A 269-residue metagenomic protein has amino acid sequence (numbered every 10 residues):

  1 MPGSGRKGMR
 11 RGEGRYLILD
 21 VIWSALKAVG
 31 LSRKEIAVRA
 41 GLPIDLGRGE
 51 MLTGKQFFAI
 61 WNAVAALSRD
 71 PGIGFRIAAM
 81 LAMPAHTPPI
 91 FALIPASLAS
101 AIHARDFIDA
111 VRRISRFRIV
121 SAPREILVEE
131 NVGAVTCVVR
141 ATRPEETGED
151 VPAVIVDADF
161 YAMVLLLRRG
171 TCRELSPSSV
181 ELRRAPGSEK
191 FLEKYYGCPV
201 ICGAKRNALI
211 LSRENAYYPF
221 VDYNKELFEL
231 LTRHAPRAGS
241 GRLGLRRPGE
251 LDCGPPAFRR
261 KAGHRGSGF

Functional and structural regions predicted by a protein language model:
M1-V138: N-terminal low-complexity or simple alpha-helical regulatory segments that function as activation/interaction modules
V21, A59, A63, D109 (+5 more regions): Long, highly charged amphipathic alpha-helices
L26, A37, L167-R168, E193 (+1 more regions): Hydrophobic alpha-helix position signal
S32, P43, P71, R173-S176 (+2 more regions): Short coil/loop linkers at secondary-structure junctions
P89-N215: N-terminal regulatory/effector-sensing and dimerization cores that precede helix-turn-helix DNA-binding domains
P186-F269: Extended mid-to-C-terminal alpha-helical interaction segments
